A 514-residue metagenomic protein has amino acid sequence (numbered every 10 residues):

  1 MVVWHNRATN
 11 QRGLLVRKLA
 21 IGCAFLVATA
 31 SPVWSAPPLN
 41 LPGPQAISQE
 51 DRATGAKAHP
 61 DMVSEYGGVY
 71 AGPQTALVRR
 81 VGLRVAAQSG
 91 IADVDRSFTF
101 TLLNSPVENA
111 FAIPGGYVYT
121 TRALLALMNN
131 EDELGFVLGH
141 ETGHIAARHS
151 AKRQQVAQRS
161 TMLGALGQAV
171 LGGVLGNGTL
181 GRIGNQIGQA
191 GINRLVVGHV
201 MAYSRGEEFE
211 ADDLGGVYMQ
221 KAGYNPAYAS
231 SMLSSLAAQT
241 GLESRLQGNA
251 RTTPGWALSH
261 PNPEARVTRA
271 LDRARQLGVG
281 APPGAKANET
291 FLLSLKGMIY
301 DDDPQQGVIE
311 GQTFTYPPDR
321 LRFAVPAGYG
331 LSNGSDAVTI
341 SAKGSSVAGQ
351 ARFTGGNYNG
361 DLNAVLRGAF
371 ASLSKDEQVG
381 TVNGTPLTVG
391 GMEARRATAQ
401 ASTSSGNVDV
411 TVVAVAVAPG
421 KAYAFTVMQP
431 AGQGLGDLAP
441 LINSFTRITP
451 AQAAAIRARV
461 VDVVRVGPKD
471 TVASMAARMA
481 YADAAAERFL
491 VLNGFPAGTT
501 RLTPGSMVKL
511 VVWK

Functional and structural regions predicted by a protein language model:
M1-V16: N-terminal secretory signal peptides that target proteins for export/translocation
W4, K18-I21, S31-P318, S335-A337 (+2 more regions): A Zn2+-metalloprotease active-site environment signal
G135, Y329-L331, F425-V460: Surface-exposed amphipathic alpha-helical segments
R320-G334: Proline-anchored loop/turn motifs at beta-strand termini and strand-loop-strand connectors
Q350-T354, V412, A418-P430: Short, well-ordered beta-strand elements
A369-P419: Signature of long, low-cysteine stretches enriched in small and polar/charged residues
P450-D483: Primarily a LysM-type cell-wall glycan-binding module
A485-K514: Extracellular LysM carbohydrate-binding repeats and other cell-envelope/extracellular binding modules
